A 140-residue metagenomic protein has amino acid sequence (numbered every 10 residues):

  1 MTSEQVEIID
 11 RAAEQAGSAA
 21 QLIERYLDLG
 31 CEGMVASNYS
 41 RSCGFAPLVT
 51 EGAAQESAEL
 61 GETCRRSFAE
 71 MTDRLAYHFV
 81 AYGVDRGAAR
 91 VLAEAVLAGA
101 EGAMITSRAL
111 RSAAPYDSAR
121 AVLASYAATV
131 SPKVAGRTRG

Functional and structural regions predicted by a protein language model:
M1-V6: Short, basic, alpha-helical segments at the C-terminal edge of helix-turn-helix-like DNA-binding modules
E7-R41, A93-V96: Hydrophobic alpha-helical connector segments
I8-G17, Q55-S57, F68-A93, T129-G140: Hydrophobic alpha-helical bundle segments that form small-molecule/ligand-binding pockets
R11-A13, C31-V35, F45-Q55, H78-F79: Helix-loop "lid/cap" segments that line or gate small-molecule binding pockets
I23, C64, F68, A89 (+2 more regions): Hydrophobic packing residues in well-ordered alpha-helices of helical domains and bundles
I23, L27, S42-A46, G61 (+1 more regions): A general structural signal for well-ordered alpha-helical segments in protein cores
G33, L97-P115, A128-K133: Amphipathic C-terminal alpha-helical segment
A46, R86-T106, V122-Y126: Hydrophobic alpha-helical segments that form the core of small-molecule binding pockets and/or dimer interfaces
